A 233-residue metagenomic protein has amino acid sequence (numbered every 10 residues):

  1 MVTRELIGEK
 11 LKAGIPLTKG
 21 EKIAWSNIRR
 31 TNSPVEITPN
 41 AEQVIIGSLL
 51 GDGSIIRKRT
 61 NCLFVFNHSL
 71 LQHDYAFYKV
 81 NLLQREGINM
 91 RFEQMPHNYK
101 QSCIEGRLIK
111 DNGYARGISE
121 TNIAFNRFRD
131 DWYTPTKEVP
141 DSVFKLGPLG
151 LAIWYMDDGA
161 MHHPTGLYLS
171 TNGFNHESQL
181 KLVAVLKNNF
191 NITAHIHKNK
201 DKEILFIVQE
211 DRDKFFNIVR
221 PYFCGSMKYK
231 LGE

Functional and structural regions predicted by a protein language model:
M1-E233: Internal intein/HINT superfamily modules and their associated LAGLIDADG
